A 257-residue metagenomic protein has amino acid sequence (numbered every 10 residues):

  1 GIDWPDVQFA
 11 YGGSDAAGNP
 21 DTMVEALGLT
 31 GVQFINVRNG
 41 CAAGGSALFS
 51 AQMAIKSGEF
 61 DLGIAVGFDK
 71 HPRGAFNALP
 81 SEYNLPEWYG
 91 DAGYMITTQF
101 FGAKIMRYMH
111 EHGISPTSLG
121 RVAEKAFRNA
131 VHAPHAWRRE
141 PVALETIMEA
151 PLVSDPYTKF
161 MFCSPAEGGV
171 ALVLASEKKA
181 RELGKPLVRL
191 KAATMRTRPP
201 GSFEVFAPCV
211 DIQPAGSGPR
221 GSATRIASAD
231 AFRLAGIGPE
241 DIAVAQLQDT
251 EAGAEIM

Functional and structural regions predicted by a protein language model:
G1, N19, F101-I105, S176 (+1 more regions): Short, well-ordered amphipathic alpha-helical segments that serve as non-catalytic structural scaffolds within diverse
W4-G13, F34-N36, G63-F68, T117-E124 (+2 more regions): Beta-strand segments within the central parallel beta-sheet cores of soluble alpha/beta enzyme folds
G12-V66, K70-Y89, G93-F101, R138-S164 (+2 more regions): Conserved catalytic cysteine-centered active-site region of acyl-thioester-dependent Claisen-condensing enzymes
A17-A26, P200-A207, D249-M257: Short glycine/threonine-rich loop-to-helix capping motif typified by GTGT followed within a few residues by an Asp-Pro
R38-V66, T98-H132, L172-K179: Active-site-proximal alpha-helical scaffold in enzymes
G74-L79, V131-P134, G201-F203, I256-M257: Short acidic, glycine/serine/threonine-rich loops at helix termini
E87, G120-R121, L152-D230: Condensing-enzyme catalytic core mediating Claisen C-C bond formation in acyl metabolism
D211-M257: C-terminal catalytic subdomain
